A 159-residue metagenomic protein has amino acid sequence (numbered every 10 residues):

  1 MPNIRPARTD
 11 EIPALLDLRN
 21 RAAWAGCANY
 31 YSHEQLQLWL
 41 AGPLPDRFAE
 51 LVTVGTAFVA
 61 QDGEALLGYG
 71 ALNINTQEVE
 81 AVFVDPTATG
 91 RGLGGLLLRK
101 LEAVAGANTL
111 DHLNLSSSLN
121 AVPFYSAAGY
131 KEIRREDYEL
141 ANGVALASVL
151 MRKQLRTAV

Functional and structural regions predicted by a protein language model:
P2-N3: Extreme N-terminal starter segment of soluble prokaryotic enzymes
P6-T9, D17-T87, L98-K100, V104 (+1 more regions): Acetyl-CoA-dependent GNAT
A14: Charged catalytic carboxylate motif
Y31-Q35, W39, P43, G55 (+5 more regions): Residues at secondary-structure transition points
G55, G129-Y130: Short glycine-aromatic motifs
A65, A81, D85-R99, N108 (+2 more regions): Conserved glycine-rich acetyl-CoA-binding loop
D111-V122, A128, R134, Y138-V159: C-terminal "cap" of GNAT-fold acetyltransferases
